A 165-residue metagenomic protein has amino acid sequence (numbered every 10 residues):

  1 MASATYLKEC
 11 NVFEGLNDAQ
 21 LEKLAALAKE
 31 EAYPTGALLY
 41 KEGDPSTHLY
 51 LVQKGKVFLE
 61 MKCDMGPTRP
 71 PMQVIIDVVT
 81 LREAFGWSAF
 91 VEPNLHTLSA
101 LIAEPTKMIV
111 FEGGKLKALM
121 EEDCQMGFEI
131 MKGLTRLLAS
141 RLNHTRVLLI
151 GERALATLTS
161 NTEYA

Functional and structural regions predicted by a protein language model:
M1-A165: Cytosolic regulatory regions built on CNB/CRP/Popeye-like sensor folds
